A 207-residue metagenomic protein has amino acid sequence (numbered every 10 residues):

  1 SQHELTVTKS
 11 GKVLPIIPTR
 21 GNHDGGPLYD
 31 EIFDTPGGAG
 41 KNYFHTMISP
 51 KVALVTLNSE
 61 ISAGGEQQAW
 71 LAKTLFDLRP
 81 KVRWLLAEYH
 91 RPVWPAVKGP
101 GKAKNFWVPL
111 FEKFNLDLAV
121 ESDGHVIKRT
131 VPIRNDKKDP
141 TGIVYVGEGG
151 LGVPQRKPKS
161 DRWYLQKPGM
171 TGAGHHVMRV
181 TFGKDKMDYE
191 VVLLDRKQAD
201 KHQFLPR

Functional and structural regions predicted by a protein language model:
S1-K81, F106-W107, E112-L118, K128-R179 (+1 more regions): Extended active-site neighborhood of metal-dependent phosphoesterases/phosphodiesterases
N22-H23, H90, D123-H125: Histidine-centered divalent metal-coordination motifs
L78-A96: Short acidic, glycine-rich surface-loop motifs adjacent to enzyme active sites
A96-K102: Outer-membrane beta-barrel translocator/channel fold
E121, R129, K201-Q203: Residue-level detector of high-confidence beta-strand sites
A173-G174, R179-R207: Acidic, histidine-bearing metal-coordination/catalytic regions of metal-dependent phosphoesterases
